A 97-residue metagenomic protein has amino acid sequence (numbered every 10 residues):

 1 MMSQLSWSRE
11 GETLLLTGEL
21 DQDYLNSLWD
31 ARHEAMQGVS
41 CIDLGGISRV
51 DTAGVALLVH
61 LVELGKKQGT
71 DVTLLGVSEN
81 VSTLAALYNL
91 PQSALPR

Functional and structural regions predicted by a protein language model:
M1-A53, V59-R97: STAS-like cytosolic regulatory interaction modules
